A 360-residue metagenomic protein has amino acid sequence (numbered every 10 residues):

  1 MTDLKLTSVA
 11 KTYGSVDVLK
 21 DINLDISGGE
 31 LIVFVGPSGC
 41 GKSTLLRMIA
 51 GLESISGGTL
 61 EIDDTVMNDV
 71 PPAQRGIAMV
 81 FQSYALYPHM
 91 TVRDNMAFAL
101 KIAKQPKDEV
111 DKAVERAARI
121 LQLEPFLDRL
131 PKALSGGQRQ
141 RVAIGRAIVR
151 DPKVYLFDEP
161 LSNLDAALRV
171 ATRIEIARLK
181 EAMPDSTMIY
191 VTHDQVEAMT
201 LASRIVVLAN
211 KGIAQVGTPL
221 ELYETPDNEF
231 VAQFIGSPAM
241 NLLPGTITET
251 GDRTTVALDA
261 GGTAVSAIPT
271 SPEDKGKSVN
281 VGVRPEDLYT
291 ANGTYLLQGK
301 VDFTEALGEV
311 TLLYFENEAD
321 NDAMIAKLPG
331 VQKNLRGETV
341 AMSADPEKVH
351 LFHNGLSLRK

Functional and structural regions predicted by a protein language model:
M1-A166: ABC family nucleotide-binding domain
T172-Y190: Conserved catalytic loops of ABC-family nucleotide-binding domains
A182, M199-A202, F234: Hydrophobic Walker B segment
V191-T192, A198: Conserved D-loop beta-strand region of ABC ATPase nucleotide-binding domains
R204, V216: Short, glycine/charged-rich "phosphate-handling" switch motifs in NTP-dependent and phosphotransfer domains
L220-E224, A232: Short acidic-hydrophobic catalytic motif
P238, T250-K360: Non-catalytic connector elements of ABC transporters
